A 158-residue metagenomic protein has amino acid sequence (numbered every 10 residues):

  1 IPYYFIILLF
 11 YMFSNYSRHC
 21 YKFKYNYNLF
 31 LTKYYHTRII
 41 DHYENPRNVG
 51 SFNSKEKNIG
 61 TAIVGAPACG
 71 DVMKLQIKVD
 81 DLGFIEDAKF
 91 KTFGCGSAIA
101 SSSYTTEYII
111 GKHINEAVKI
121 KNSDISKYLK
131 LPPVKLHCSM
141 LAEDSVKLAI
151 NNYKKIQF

Functional and structural regions predicted by a protein language model:
I1-Y11: Hydrophobic alpha-helical signal peptides and transmembrane signal-/tail-anchor segments that drive secretory-pathway
F13-F158: Domain-level signature for proteins that mediate thiol-based redox and metal-cofactor handling
